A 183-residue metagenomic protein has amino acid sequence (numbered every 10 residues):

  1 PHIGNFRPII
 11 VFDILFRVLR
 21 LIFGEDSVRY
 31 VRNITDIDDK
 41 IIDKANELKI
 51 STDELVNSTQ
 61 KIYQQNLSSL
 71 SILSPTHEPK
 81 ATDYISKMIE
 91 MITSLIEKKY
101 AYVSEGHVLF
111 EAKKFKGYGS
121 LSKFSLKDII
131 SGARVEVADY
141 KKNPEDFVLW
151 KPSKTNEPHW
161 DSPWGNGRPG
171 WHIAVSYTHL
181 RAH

Functional and structural regions predicted by a protein language model:
P1-Y102, H107, G119-S122, A133 (+3 more regions): N-terminal Rossmann-like or analogous alpha/beta NTP/dinucleotide-binding catalytic cores that position adenine
T35, E111, K151: Residue-level detector of conserved, well-ordered beta-strand and adjacent loop positions that form binding/recognition
Y84, H107-L109, K113-G117, K154-N156: Short acidic/polar capping segments at secondary-structure boundaries
G117-N166, Y177: NTP-handling and nucleic-acid-processing catalytic cores
A174: Active-site His/Glu-centered metal-binding helix of metallohydrolases
T178-H183: Conserved small/polar residues in nucleotide/adenosyl-binding loops
